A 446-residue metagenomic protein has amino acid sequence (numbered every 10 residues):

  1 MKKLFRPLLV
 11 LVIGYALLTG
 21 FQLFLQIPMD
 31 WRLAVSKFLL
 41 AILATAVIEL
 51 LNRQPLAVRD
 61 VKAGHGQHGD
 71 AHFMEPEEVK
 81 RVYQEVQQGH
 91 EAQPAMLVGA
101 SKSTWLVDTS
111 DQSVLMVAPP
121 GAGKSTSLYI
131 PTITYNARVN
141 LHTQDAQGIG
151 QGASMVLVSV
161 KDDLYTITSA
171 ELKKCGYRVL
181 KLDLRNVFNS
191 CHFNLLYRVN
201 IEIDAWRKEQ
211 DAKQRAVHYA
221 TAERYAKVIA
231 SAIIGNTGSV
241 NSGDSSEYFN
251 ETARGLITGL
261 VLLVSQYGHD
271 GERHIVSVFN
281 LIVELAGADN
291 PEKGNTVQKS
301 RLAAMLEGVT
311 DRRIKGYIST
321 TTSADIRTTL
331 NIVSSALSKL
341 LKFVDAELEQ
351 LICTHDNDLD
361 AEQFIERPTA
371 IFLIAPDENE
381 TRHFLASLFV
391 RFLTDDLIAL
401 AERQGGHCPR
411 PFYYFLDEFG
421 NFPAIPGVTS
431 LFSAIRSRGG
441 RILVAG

Functional and structural regions predicted by a protein language model:
M1-A122, T126-P131, V139-Q151, F188: Basic- and hydrophobic-enriched, low-structure N-terminal and domain-boundary segments that flank ATP-binding catalytic
L97, W105-G440: P-loop NTPase motor domains
G446: H-loop/switch region of ABC-family ATPase nucleotide-binding domains
